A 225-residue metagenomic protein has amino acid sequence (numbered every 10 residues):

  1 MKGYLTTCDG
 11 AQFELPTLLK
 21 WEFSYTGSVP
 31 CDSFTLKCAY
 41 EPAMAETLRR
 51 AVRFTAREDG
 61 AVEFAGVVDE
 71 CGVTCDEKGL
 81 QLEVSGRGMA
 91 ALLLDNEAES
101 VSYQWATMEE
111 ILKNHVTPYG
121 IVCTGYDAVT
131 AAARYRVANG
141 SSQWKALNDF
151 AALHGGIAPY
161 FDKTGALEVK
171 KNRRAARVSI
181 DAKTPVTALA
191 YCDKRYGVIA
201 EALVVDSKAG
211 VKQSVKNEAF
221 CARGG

Functional and structural regions predicted by a protein language model:
M1-A98, A152-G155, Y160, A175-C192: Assembly/oligomerization scaffold segments
M1-Y4, N148, R173-G225: Acidic, small/polar-enriched beta strand-loop surface segments
C8-G10, T130-A132, V215: N-terminal functional modules and adjacent low-complexity/disordered segments of proteins
E14, G88, G125-Y126, K216-N217 (+1 more regions): Poly-acidic low-complexity segments
F34, G66, V84, L167 (+2 more regions): A broad, low-specificity signal marking well-ordered, structured residues that form hydrophobic/aromatic
L36, D76-V84, E110-Y119, V204-N217: Short, functional N-terminal and low-complexity linear motifs
F64, K163, V198-A200: Residues that flank catalytic or metal-binding motifs in active/ligand-binding sites
Q81, S85-Y196: Charged- and aromatic-enriched interaction segments used to assemble and dock large macromolecular complexes
